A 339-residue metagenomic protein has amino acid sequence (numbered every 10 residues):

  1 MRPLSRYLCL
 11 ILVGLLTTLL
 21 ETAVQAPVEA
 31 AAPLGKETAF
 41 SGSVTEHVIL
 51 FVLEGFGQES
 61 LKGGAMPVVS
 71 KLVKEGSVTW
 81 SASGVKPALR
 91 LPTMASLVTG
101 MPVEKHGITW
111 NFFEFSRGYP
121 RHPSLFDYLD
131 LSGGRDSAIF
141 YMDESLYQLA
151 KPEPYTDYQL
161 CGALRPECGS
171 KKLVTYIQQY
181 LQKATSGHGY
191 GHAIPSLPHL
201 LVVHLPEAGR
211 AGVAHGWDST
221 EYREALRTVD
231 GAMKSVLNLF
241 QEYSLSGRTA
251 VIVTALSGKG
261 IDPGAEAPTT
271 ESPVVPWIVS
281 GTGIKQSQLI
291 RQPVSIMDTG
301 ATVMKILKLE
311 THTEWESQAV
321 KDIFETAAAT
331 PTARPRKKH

Functional and structural regions predicted by a protein language model:
C9-T22: Bacterial N-terminal signal peptides
S41-V44, V174-T175, L181-T185, G209-T249: A long, amphipathic alpha-helix that forms part of the scaffold/cap immediately adjacent to metal-dependent active
V48-V52, T79-A82, S96-V98, Y128 (+5 more regions): Structural recognition of the beta-strand scaffold that forms the well-ordered cores of secreted hydrolase catalytic
I49-L50, V68, V229-P268, V303: Metal-dependent active-site segment of extracytoplasmic phospho-/sulfohydrolases and closely related
E59-M94, M101: Short, structured active-site-proximal loop/turn typified by the sulfatase FGly-forming signature C/S-X-P-X-R
M94-V98, A267-E310: Substrate-binding rim/cap in mid-to-C-terminal beta-strand-loop elements of soluble/periplasmic
M101-G216: His/Asp/Glu-rich, glycine-adjacent segments that coordinate divalent cations and/or stabilize oxyanion chemistry on
V294, L309-H339: Polar, surface-exposed loop/tail segments that function as active-site lids or cofactor/substrate-recognition elements
